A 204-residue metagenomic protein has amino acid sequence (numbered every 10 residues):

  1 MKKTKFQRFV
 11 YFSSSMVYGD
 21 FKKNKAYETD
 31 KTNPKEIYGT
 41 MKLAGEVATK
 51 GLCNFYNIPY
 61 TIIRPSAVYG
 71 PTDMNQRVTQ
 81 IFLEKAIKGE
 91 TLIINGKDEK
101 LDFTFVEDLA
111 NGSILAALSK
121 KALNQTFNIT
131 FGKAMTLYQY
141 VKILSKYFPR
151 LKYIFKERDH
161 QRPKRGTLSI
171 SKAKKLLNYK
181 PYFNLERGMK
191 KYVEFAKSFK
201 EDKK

Functional and structural regions predicted by a protein language model:
M1-I37: Conserved Rossmann-fold NAD(P)-dependent oxidoreductase catalytic core, especially the SDR/UDP-sugar
T4-F9, I58-P59, T91, N124: Active-site loop of short-chain dehydrogenase/reductase
Y18-G19, E36-I37, T61-V78: Flexible, glycine-rich beta-alpha linker
D20-K22, N33-T61, I87: Active-site Tyr-X1-5-Lys
D30, K35-E46, Q76-Q80, D102-F103 (+1 more regions): Short-chain dehydrogenase/reductase
A44, A48, L52, F82 (+2 more regions): Hydrophobic alpha-helix immediately C-terminal to the catalytic Tyr-X-X-X-Lys motif of short-chain
A86, E90-K204: C-terminal substrate-binding subdomain of Rossmann-fold SDR/epimerase-dehydratase oxidoreductases
